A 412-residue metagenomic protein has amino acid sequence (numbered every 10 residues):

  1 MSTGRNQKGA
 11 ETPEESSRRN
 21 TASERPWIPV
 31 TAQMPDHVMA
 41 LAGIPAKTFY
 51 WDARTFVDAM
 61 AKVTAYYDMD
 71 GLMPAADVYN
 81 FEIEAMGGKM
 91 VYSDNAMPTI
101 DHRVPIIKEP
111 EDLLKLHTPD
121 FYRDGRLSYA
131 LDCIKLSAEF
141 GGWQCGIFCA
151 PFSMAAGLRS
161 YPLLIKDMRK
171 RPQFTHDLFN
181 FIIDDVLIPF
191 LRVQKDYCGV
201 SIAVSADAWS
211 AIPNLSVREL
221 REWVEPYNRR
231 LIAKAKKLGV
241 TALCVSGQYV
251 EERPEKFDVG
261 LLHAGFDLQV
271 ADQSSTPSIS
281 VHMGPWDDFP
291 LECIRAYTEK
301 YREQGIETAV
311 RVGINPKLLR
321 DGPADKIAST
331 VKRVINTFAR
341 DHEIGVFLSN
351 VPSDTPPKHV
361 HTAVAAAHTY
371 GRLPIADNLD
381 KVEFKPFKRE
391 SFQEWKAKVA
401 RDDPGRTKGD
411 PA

Functional and structural regions predicted by a protein language model:
S2-K47, A59, P74, D120-A412: Active-site loop segments of alpha/beta catalytic cores
W51, G71-M73, L113: N-terminal substrate-binding region of glycoside hydrolase catalytic domains
W51-F56, M60: Outer-membrane beta-barrel proteins
F56, F81-I83, E252: Alpha-helix termini
M60-Y92: Membrane helical hairpin/interfacial module
M90, A96, A138-G141: Generic hydrophobic/packing signal
Y92-L113, S210-V217, G313-I314, K381: Aromatic- and acidic-residue-enriched carbohydrate-binding clefts of CAZyme catalytic domains
A96-L136: A gly/proline- and charged-residue-enriched helix-loop-helix capping module
